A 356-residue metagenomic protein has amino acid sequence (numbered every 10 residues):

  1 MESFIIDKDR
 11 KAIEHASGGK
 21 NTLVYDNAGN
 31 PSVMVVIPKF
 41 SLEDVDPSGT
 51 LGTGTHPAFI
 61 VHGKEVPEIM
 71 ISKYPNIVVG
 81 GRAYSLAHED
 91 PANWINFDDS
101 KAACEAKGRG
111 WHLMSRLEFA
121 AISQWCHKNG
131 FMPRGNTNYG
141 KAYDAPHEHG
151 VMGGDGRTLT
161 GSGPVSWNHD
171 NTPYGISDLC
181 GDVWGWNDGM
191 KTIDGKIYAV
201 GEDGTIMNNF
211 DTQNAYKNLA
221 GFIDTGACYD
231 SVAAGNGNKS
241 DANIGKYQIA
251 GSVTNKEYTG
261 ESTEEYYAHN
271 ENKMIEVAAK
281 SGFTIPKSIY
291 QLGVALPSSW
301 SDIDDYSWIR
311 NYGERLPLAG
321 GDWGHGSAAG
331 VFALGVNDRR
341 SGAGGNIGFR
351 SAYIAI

Functional and structural regions predicted by a protein language model:
M1-F4, K8, M152-R157, D170-L179 (+2 more regions): C-terminal, surface-exposed recognition/capping segments
M1-L23: Charged, compositionally biased non-catalytic regions
A16-G18, N27, V35-V45, S72-Y74 (+5 more regions): Structured loops at beta-to-helix junctions and adjacent beta-edge loops in soluble globular domains
N21-N30, N138-Y143, I303-N311: Short low-complexity stretches enriched in small and charged residues
V24-G110, G195-Y258, R315, G348: Extracellular adhesion/carbohydrate-recognition regions
G54-L179, F210-D211: Short aromatic-cysteine micro-motif
A121, K191-G195: Flexible loop/turn segments at secondary-structure boundaries
H127-M132, K191, V200-E202: Short secondary-structure boundary/capping segments
